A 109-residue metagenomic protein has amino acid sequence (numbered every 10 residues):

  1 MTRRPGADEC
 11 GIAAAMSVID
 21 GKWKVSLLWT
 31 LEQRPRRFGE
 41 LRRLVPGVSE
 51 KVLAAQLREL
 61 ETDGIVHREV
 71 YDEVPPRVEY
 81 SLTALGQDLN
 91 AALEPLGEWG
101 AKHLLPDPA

Functional and structural regions predicted by a protein language model:
M1-A7, A14, L44, E69 (+1 more regions): HhH-family (HhH-GPD) DNA N-glycosylase catalytic core used in base-excision repair
G6-V52, D72, E79, Q87: N-terminal helix-turn-helix DNA-binding core of bacterial DNA-binding proteins
G11, W29, A84-A109: Amphipathic alpha-helical dimerization/coiled-coil segments that flank or bridge DNA-binding/regulatory modules
R34, V48, L60, G100-H103: The DNA-recognition helices of helix-turn-helix-type DNA-binding domains
Q56: Residues within the DNA-recognition helix of helix-turn-helix
E59-E61, L89: Short, charged low-complexity intrinsically disordered segments located at boundaries of structured domains
E61-S81: Beta-hairpin "wing" of winged helix-turn-helix
